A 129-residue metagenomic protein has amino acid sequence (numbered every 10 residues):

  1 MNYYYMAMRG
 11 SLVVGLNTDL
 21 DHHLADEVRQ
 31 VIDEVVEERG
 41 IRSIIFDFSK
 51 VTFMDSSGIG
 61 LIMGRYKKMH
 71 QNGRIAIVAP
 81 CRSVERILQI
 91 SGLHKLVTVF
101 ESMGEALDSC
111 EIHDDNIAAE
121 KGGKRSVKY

Functional and structural regions predicted by a protein language model:
N2-Q30, F48: STAS-typified acidic loop motif
G10, R82, G104: Residues that form or immediately flank small-molecule/cofactor binding pockets and catalytic motifs
D21, D47, A119-G123: Poly-acidic low-complexity segments
H22-V97: Amphipathic alpha-helical interaction surfaces in cytosolic regulatory modules
E101-Y129: A charged, well-structured terminal subsegment
